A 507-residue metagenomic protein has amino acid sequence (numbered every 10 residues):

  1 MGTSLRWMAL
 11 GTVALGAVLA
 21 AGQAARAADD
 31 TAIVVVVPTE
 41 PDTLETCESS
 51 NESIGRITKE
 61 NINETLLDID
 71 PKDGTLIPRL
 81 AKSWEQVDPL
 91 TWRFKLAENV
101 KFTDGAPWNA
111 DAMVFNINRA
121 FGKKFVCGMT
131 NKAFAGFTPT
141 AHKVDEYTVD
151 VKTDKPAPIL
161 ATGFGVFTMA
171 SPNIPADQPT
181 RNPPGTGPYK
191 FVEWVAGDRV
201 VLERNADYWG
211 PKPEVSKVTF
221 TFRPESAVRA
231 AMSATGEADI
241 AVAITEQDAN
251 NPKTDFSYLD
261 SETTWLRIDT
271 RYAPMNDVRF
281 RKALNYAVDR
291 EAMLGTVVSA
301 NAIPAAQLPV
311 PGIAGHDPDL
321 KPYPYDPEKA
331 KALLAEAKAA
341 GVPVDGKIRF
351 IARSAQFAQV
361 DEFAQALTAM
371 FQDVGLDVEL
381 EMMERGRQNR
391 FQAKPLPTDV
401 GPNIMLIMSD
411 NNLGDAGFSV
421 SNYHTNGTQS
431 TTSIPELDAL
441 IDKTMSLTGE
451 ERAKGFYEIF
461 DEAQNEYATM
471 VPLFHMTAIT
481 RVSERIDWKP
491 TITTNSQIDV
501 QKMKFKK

Functional and structural regions predicted by a protein language model:
V36-V87, N118, P184-T186: N-terminal lobe/hinge region of extracytoplasmic solute-binding protein
D70-P71, T75, A157, T162-K217 (+2 more regions): Gly/Pro-rich hinge or "lid" segments in bacterial periplasmic/extracellular proteins
K82-V126, P274: Aromatic- and charge-enriched surface segment that lines or borders ligand/interaction sites
E85, E379-N389, G417-E484, K507: Extracytoplasmic/peripheral linker and loop segments enriched in polar/acidic and small residues with frequent Thr/Pro
E85, R93, M129-N173, E193: Surface-exposed binding/hinge segments that line and control ligand-binding clefts or catalytic entry sites
P304-A337, S354-F363: Structural transition elements
E336-M408, H424-N426, A478: Ligand/substrate-recognition segments at binding pockets and active sites
T480-K507: Long beta-strand-rich cores associated with HINT superfamily self-processing modules
